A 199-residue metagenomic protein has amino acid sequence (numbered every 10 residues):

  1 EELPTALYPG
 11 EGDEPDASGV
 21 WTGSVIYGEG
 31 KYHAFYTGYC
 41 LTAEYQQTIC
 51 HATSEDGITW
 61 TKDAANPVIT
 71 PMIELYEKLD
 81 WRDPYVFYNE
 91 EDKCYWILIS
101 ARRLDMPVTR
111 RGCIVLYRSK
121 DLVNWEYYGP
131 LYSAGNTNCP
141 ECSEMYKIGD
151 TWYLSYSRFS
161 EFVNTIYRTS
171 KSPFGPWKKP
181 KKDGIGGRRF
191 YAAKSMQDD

Functional and structural regions predicted by a protein language model:
E1-D199: Carbohydrate-active catalytic/glycan-binding domains of CAZyme proteins, especially the secreted or lumenal ectodomains
